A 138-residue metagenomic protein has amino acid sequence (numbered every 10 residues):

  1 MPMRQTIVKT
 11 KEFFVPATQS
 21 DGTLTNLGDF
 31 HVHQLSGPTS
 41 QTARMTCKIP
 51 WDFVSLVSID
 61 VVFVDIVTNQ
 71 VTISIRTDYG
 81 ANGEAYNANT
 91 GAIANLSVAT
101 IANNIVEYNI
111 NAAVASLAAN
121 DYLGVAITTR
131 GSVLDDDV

Functional and structural regions predicted by a protein language model:
M1-P38: N-terminal leader/pro-regions and domain N-caps
D21, I93, V98, Y122-G124 (+1 more regions): Surface-exposed, glycine- and small/polar-enriched segments that build interaction surfaces at terminal
S36-F53: Short beta-strands within extracellular/lumenal beta-sheet-rich domains
T46, D60-V64: Short edge beta-strand/loop segments characteristic of extracellular beta-sandwich folds
W51-V54, F63-V71, A81-G83, G131-D136: Extended, low-complexity, turn-rich repeat/linker tracts enriched in Gly/Pro/Ser/Thr and Asp/Glu that occur
T72-R76: Beta-strand signatures of extracellular beta-sandwich domains
E84-S116: Extracellular carbohydrate recognition and processing domains and analogous Trp-centered ligand-binding platforms
V106-S132: Cysteine-clustered segments with highest specificity for TGF-beta superfamily mature ligands
